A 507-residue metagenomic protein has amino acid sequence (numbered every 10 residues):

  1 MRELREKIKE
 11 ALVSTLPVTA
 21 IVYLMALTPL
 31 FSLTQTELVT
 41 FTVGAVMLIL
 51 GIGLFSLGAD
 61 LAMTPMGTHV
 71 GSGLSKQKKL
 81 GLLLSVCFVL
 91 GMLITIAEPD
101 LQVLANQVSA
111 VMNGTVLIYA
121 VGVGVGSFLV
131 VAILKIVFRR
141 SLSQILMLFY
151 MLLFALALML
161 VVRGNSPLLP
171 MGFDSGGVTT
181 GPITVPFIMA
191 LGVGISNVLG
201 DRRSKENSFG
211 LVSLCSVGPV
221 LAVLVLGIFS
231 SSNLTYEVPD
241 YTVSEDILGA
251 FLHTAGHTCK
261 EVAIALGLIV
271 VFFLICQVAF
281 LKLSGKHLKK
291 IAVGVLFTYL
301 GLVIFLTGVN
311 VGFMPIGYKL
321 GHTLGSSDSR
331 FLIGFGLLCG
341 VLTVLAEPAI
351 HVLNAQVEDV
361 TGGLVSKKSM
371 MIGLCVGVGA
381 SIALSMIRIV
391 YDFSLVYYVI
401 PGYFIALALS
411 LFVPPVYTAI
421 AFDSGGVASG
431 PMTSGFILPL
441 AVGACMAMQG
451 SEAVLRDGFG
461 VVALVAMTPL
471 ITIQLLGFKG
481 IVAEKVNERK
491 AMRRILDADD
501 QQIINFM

Functional and structural regions predicted by a protein language model:
M1-L57, S72-G73, G176, V185 (+5 more regions): Signature of multi-pass transmembrane helix bundles
T19-V22, G51, K79-C87, L148-L160 (+7 more regions): Small-residue-rich segments of transmembrane alpha-helices in multi-pass membrane proteins, especially helix faces
V39-T40, G58, N106-I118, K135-L152 (+8 more regions): Transmembrane helix-loop boundary segments of multi-pass membrane transporters
F41-G53, M112-G124, S175-I188, T258-V270 (+3 more regions): Structural signature of hydrophobic alpha-helical transmembrane segments
D60-K78, V103-M112, S141, F313-G325 (+2 more regions): Flexible loop linkers connecting adjacent transmembrane helices in multi-pass alpha-helical membrane transporters
L80-A157, F331-S410: Helix-loop-helix junctions within the multi-pass membrane cores of secondary transporters/permeases
L129, I133-R140, L168, V193-N207 (+4 more regions): Alpha-helical transmembrane segments
M159-P167, V223-S231, F305-G312, A383-L384 (+1 more regions): Hydrophobic alpha-helical transmembrane segments in multi-pass integral membrane proteins
